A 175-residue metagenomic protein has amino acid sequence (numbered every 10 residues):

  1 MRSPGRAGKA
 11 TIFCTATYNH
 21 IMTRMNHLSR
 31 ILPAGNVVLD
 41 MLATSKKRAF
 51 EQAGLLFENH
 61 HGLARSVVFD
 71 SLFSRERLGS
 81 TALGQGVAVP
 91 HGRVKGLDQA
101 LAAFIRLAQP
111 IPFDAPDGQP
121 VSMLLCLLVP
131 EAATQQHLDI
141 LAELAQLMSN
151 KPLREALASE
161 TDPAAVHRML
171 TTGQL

Functional and structural regions predicted by a protein language model:
G5-G8: Residue-identity detector for glycine
T11-L175: Cytosolic covalent-transfer regions centered on His/Cys nucleophiles that carry phosphoryl or persulfide groups
